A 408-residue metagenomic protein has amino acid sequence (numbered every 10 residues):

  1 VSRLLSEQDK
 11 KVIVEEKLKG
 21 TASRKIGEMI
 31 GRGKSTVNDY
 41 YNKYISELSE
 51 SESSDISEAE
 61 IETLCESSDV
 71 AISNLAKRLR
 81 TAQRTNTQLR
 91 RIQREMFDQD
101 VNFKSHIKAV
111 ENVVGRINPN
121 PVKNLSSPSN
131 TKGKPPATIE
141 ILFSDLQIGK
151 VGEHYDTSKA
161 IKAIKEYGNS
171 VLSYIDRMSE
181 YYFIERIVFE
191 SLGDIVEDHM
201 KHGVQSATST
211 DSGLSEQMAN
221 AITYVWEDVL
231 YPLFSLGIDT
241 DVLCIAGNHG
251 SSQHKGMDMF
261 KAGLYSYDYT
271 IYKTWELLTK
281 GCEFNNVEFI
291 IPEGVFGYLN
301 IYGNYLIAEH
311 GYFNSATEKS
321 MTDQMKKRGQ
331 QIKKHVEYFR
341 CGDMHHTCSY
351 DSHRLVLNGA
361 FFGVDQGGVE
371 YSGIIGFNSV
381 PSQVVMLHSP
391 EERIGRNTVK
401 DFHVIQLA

Functional and structural regions predicted by a protein language model:
R3-T21: Short, amphipathic alpha-helical "recognition" segments used to contact nucleic acids or chromatin
K25-E28: Short alpha-helical "recognition helix" segments of helix-turn-helix
R32-L48: Major-groove recognition helix of helix-turn-helix-like DNA-binding domains
N42, E50-Y181, M386-P390, Q406-A408: Basic, amphipathic N-terminal segments that precede the first structured/catalytic domain
L125-F143, K159-W275: Core catalytic region of metal-dependent phosphoesterases/phosphodiesterases, especially metallo-beta-lactamase-like
T131-E140, Y298-I307, S352-H353: Beta-strand-turn-beta hairpins that frame and shape the catalytic cleft of phosphate-ester-processing enzymes
D145, D194, G247, H310 (+1 more regions): Active-site glycine-centered loops adjacent to acidic/histidine catalytic or metal-binding residues that shape
K261-Y269, E276-E293, Y302-A408: Conserved beta-sheet core of the metallophosphoesterase superfamily
